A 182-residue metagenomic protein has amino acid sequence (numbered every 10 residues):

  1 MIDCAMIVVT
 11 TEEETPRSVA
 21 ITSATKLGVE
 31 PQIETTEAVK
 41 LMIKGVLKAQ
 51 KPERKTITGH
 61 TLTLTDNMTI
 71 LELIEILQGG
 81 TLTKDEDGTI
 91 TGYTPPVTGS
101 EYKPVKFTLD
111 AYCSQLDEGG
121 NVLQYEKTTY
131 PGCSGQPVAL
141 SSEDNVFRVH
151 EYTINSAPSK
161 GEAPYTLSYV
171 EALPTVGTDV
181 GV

Functional and structural regions predicted by a protein language model:
M1-G79, P131-V146: Solvent-exposed edge beta-strands and adjacent loop segments that serve as assembly or binding interfaces
C4-V9, G45, P52, K84 (+4 more regions): Hydrophobic transmembrane signal anchors and adjacent membrane-proximal interface regions, especially in viral
T15-V19, Y112-Q124, S168-L173, D179: Acidic Ser/Thr/Pro-rich low-complexity disordered segments that often serve as glycosylated linkers/stalks around
K26, T69-L71, L116-E118, G135 (+2 more regions): Generic "edge-of-domain/loop-turn" microfeature
E30, L47, T61, L82 (+6 more regions): Compositionally biased, intrinsically disordered low-complexity regions
T56, V97-V105, E143-Y152: Low-complexity, flexible helical/coil segments
T61-L123: Structured, beta-strand-rich domain cores that present glycine/charged loop surfaces used to bind extended ligands
Y125-V182: Mixed-charge, glycine-accented linear interaction segment located at domain edges/termini
